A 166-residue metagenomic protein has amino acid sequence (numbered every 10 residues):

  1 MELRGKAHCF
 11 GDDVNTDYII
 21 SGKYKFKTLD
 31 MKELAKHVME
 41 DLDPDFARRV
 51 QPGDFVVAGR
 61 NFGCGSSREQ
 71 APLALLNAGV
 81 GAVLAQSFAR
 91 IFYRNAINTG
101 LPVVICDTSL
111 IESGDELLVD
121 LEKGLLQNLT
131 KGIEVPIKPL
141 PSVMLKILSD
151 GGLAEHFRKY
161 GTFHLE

Functional and structural regions predicted by a protein language model:
M1-K23, T28, E155-F157, T162-E166: N-terminal, positively charged, Ser/Thr/Ala/Gly-biased leader segments that form transit/presequence-like amphipathic
E2, V14, L29, E33 (+6 more regions): Conserved active-site and cofactor/substrate-binding residues in soluble primary-metabolism enzymes
C9, I20-K123: Feature captures the catalytic cores and cofactor-binding loops of soluble hydro-lyases/lyases that act on carboxylate
I97-E166: Acidic, glycine-rich flexible loop/linker segments
